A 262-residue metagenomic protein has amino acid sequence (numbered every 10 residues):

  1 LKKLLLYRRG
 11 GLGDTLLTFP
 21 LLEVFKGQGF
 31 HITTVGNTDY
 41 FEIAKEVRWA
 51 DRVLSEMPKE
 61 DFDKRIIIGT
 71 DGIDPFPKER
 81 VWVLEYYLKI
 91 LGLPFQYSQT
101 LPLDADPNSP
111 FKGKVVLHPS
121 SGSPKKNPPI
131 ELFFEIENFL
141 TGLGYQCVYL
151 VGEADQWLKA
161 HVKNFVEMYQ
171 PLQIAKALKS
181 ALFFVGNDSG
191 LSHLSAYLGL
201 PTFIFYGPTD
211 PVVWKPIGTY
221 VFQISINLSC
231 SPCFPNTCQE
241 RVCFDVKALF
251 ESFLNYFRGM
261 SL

Functional and structural regions predicted by a protein language model:
L1-L262: Catalytic machinery of carbohydrate-active enzymes, primarily nucleotide-sugar-dependent glycosyltransferases
